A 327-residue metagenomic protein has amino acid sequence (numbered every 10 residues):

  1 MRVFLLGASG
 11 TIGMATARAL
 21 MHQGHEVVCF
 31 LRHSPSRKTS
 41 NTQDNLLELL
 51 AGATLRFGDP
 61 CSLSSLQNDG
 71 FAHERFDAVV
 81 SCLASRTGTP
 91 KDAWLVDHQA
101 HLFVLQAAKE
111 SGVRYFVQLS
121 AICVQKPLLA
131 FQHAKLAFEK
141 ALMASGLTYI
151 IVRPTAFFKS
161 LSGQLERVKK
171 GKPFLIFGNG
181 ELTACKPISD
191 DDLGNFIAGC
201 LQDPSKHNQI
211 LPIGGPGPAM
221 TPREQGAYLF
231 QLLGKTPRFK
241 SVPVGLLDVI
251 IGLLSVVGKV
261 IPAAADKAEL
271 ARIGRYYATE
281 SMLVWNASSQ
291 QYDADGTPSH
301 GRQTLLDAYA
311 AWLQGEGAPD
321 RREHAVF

Functional and structural regions predicted by a protein language model:
V3-H25: N-terminal Rossmann NAD(P)H-binding glycine-rich loop of SDR-like oxidoreductase domains
I12, V79, L193, I197 (+2 more regions): Non-catalytic, hydrophobic alpha-helical segments
P35-T39, Q43-E110, C123-Q125: NAD(P)H-binding glycine-rich loop region in Rossmannoid oxidoreductase-like domains and their noncatalytic homologs
S85-G171: Glycine-/Pro-rich loop/turn segments that contact NAD(P) or position catalytic residues in Rossmann-like domains
A100, G180-L201, Q209, T221: Substrate-positioning beta->alpha
S160-V168, C200-L211, G234-P237: Glycine/proline-rich active-site loop of Rossmann-fold NAD(P)-dependent oxidoreductases
A184-D191, I213-Q231, P243-G252, Q303: Substrate-binding strand-loop-helix patch in Rossmann-like NAD(P)-dependent oxidoreductase/epimerase domains
G245-F327: A hydrophobic C-terminal alpha-helical subdomain
